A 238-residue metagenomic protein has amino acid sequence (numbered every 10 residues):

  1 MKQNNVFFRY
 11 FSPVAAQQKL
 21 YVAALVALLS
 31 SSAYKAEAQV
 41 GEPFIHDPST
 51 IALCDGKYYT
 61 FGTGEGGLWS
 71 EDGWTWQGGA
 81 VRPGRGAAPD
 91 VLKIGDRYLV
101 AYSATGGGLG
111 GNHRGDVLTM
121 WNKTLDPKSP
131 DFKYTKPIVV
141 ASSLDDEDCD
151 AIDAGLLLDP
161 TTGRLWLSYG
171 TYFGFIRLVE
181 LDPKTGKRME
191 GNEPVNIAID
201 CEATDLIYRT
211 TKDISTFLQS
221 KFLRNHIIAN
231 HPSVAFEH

Functional and structural regions predicted by a protein language model:
M1-Q17: N-terminal secretory signal peptides that target proteins for export/translocation
F8, V26-L28, A229: Compositionally biased, low-complexity segments
S12, L28, V234-A235: Compositionally biased, intrinsically disordered low-complexity regions
V14-A15, S31-K35: Glycine-centered signal
K19-S31: Bacterial N-terminal signal peptides
A36-H238: Carbohydrate-active catalytic/glycan-binding domains of CAZyme proteins, especially the secreted or lumenal ectodomains
